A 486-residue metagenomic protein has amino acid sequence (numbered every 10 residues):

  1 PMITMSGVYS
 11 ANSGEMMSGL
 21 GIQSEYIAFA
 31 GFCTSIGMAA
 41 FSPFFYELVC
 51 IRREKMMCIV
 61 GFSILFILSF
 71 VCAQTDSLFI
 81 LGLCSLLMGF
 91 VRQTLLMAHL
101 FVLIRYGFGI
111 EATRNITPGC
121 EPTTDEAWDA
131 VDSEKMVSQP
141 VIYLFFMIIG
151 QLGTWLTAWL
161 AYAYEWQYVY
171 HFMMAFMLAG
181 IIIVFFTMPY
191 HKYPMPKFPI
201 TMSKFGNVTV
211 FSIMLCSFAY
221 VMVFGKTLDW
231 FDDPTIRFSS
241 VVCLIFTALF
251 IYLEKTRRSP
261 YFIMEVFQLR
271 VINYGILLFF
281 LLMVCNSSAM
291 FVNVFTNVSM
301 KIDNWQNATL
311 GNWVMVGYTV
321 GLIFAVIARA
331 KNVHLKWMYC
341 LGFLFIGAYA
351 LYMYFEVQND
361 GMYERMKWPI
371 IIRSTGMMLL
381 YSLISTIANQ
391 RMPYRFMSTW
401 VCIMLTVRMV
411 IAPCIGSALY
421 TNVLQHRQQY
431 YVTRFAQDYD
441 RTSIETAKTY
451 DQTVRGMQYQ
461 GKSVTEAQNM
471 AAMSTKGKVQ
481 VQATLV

Functional and structural regions predicted by a protein language model:
P1-M5, S10-A11, L68, Y261-Q429: 12-transmembrane solute porter fold
P1-Y46, I80, L95-L96, L100 (+2 more regions): Extracytoplasmic
T34-I36, M147-I148, M315-V316, I411: Short hydrophobic/small-residue motifs within alpha-helical transmembrane segments of multi-pass transporter-like
C50-F62, W128, A330-L344: Cytoplasmic membrane-interface "Motif A"-like loop-to-helix N-cap segments of 12-TM Major Facilitator Superfamily
E54-G206: Helix-loop-helix hairpins in multi-pass membrane proteins, especially solute transporters
E121, A412-V486: Hydrophobic transmembrane architecture of multi-pass small-molecule transporters
Y168-F186, G206-C216, I236-F246, T433-E445 (+1 more regions): Symmetry-related core transmembrane helices of the 12-TM Major Facilitator Superfamily/SLC fold
F186-P199, Y220-N307: Membrane-helix boundary/linker segments in multi-pass transporters
